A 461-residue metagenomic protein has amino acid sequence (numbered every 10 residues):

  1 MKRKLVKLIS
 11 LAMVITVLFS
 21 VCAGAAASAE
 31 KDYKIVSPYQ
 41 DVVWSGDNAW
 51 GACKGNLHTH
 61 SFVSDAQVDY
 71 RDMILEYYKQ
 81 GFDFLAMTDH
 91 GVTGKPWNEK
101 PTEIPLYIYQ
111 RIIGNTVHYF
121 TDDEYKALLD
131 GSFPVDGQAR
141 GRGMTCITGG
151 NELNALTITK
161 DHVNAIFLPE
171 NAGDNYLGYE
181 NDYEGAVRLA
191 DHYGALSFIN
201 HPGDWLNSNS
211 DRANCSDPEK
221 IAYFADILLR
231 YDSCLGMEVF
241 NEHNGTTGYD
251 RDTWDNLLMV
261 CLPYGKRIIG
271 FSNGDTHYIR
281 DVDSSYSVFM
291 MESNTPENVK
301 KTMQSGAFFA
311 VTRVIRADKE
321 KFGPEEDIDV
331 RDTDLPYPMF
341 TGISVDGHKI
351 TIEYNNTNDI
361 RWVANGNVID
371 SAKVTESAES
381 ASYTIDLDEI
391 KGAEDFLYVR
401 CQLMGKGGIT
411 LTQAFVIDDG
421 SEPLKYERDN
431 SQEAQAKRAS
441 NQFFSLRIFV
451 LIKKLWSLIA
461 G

Functional and structural regions predicted by a protein language model:
M1-A12: Bacterial N-terminal signal peptides that target proteins for export
L11-S20: Bacterial N-terminal signal peptides
M13, G81, D232-S233, R267 (+2 more regions): Short loop/turn motifs at secondary-structure junctions
F19-D32: Sec-dependent signal peptide cleavage junction
E30-A49, M73-I74, Y264-G270, G274-A460: C-terminal functional module detector
D32-S210, V239-T253, N273-T276, K406 (+1 more regions): A metal-dependent hydrolase metal-coordination microenvironment
W97-K100, S210-A213, D217-P218, D283-S284 (+2 more regions): Short secondary-structure transition/capping segments
Y176-V282, I352-I369, V399: Domain-core and long-helix interface of multi-subunit machines
